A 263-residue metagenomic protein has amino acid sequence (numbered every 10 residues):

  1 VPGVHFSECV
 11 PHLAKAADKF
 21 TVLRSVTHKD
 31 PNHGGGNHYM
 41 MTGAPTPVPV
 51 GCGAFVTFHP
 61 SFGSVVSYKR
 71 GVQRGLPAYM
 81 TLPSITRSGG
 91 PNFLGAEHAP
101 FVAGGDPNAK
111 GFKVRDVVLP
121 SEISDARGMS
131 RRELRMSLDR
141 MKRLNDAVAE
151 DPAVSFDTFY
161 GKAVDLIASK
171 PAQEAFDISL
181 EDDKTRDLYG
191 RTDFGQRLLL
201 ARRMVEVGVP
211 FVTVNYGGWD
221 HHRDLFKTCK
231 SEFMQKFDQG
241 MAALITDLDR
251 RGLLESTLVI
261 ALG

Functional and structural regions predicted by a protein language model:
V1-G263: Ligand-binding pockets and gating/stacking loops
